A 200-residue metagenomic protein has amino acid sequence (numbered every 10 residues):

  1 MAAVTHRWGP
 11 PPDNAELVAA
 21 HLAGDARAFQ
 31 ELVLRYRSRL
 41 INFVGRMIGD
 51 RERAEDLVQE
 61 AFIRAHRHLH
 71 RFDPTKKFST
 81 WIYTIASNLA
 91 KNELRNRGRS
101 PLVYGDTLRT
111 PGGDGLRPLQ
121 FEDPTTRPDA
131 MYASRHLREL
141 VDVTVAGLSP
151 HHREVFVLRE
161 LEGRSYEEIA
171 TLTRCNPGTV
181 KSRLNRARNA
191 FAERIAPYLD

Functional and structural regions predicted by a protein language model:
A2, R95-P101, L148, R153 (+1 more regions): Short, Lys/Arg-enriched C-terminal cap helix and immediately downstream tail that follows
A2-W8, L22-E31, I41-E60, P177 (+1 more regions): Short, charged helix-capping/linker segments at alpha-helix termini
V4-R7, P12, P111-V143: Acidic, proline/glycine-rich intrinsically disordered inter-domain spacer in sigma factors
L22-A23, I48, F62-K77, N96-R97: Sigma70-family region 2
R35-S38, R46-G49, V157-E167: Short helix-capping/turn signature of helix-turn-helix
D56-I63, R67, K76-N88: Structural recognition of an alpha-helix C-terminal capping motif at a helix-to-coil junction
H70-P74, T84-G105, S134: Arg/Lys-rich amphipathic alpha helix in sigma70-family domain 2
E139-T179: Helix-turn-helix DNA-binding module
